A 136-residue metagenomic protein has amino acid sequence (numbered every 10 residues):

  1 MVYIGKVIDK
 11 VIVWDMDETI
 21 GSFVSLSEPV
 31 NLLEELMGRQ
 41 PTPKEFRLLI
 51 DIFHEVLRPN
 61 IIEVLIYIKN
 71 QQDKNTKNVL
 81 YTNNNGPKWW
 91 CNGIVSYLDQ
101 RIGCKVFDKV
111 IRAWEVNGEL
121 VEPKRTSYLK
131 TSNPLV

Functional and structural regions predicted by a protein language model:
M1-P59, I66: Active-site neighborhood of HAD-like aspartate-dependent phosphohydrolases
I8-K10, K74-K77, S132-P134: Short coil/turn segments at beta-strand junctions that form active-site/ligand-binding loops
V13, V79-L80: Structural recognition of the beta-strand scaffold that forms the well-ordered cores of secreted hydrolase catalytic
T19, T82-N83: Ser/Thr-glycine-rich phosphate-binding loops at phosphate-binding pockets of nucleotides, nucleotide cofactors
K44-V79, G86-N92: Short, acidic loop-to-helix structural element flanking the phosphoryl-transfer center in phosphate-processing enzymes
K69-K77, N84-P123: Substrate-recognition/cap helix-loop segment adjacent to the acidic, metal-dependent catalytic center of Asp-based
K124-V136: Conserved Lys-Pro-Asp/Glu-containing loop-to-beta segment of HAD-superfamily phosphomonoesterases, centered on
